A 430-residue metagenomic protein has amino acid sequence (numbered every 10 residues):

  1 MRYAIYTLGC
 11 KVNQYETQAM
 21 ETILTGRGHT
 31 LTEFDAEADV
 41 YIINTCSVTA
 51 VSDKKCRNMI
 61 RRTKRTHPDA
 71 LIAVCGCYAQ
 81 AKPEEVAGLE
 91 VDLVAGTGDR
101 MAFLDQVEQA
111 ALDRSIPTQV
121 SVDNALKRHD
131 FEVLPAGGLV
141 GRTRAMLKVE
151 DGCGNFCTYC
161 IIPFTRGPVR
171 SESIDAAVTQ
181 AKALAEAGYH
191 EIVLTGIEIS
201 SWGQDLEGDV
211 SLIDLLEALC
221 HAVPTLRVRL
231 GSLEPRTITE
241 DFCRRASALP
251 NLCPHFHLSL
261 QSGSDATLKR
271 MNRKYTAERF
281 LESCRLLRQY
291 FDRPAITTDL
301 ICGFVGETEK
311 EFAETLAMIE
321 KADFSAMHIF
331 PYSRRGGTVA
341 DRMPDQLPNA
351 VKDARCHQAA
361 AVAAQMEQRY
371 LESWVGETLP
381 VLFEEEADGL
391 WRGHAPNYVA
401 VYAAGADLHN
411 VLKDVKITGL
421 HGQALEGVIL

Functional and structural regions predicted by a protein language model:
M1, H29, A70, D92 (+4 more regions): A structural micro-motif
M1-W202, D241, A246, L252 (+6 more regions): Proteins enriched for Cys/Gly/acidic motifs involved in redox and nucleic-acid/cofactor modification
T7, S232, L260-S262, F383 (+1 more regions): Flexible glycine-/small-residue-rich
S47-V48, R166-G167, L206-D209, K269-Y275 (+1 more regions): Short glycine-enriched, charge-decorated loop/helix-capping segments at active-site entrances that position
A73, A81, E186-E309, E320: Conserved SAM/AdoMet-binding glycine-rich loop
V140-T143, C153-N155, L252, S262 (+5 more regions): Short flexible coil/turn linkers enriched for glycine and charged/polar residues that connect secondary-structure
L258, D299, I319, M327 (+3 more regions): Hydrophobic, well-ordered secondary-structure elements that form the walls of internal hydrophobic environments
R342-L430: Terminal RNA-binding accessory module
